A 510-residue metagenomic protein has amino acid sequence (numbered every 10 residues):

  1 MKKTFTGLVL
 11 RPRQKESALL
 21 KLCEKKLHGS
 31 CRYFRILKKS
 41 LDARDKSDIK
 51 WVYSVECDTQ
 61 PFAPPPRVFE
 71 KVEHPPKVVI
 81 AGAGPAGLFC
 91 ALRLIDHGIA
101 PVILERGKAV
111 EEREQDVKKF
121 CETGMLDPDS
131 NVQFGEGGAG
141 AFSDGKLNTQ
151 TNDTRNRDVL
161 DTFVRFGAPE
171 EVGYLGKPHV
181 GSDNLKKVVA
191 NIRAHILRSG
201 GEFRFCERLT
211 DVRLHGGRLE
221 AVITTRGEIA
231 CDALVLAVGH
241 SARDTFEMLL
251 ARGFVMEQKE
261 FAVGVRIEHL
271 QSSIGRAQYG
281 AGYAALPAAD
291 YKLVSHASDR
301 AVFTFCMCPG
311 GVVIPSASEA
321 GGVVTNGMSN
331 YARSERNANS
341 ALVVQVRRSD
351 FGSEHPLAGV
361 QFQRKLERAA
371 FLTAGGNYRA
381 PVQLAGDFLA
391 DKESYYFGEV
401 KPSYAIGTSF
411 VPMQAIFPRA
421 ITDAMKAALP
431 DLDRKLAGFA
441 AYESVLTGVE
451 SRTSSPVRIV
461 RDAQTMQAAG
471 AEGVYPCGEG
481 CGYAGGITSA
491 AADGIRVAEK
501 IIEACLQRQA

Functional and structural regions predicted by a protein language model:
M1-I49, V55-F142, K146-F166, E170-A510: Residues forming the flavin
